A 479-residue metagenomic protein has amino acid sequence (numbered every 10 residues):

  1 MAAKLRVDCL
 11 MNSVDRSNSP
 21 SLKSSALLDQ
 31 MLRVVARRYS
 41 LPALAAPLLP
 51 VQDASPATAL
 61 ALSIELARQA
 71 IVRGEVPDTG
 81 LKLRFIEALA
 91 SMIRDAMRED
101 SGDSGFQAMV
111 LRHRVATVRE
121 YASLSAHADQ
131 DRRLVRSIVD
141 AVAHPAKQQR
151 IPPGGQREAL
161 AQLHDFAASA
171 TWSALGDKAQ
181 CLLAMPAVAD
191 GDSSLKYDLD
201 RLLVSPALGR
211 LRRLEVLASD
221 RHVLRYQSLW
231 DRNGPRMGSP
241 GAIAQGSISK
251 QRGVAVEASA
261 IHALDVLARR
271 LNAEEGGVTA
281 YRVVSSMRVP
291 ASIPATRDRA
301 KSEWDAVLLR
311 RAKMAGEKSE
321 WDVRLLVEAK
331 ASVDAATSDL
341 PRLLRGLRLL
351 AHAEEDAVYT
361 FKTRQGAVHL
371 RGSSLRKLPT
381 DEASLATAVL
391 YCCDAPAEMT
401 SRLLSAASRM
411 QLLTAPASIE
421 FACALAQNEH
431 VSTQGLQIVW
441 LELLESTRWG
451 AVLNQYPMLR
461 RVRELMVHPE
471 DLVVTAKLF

Functional and structural regions predicted by a protein language model:
A2-F479: Intrinsically disordered, low-complexity Ser/Thr/Pro/Gly-rich regulatory segments
